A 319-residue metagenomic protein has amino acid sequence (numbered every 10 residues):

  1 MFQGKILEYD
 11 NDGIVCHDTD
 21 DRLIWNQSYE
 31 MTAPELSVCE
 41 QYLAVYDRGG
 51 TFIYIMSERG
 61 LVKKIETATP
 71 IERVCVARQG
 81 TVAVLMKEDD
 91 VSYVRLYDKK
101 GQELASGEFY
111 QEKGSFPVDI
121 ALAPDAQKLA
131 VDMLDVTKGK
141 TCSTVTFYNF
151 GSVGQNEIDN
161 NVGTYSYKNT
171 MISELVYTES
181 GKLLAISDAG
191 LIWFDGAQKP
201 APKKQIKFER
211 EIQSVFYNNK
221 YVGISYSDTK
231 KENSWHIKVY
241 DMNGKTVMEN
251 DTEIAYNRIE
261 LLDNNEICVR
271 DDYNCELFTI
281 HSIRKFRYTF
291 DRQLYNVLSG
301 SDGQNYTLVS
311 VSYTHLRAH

Functional and structural regions predicted by a protein language model:
M1, M31-V38, T69-A77, G114-A121 (+4 more regions): Repeated scaffold domains used in trafficking and secretory/extracellular systems, primarily beta-propellers
F2-Y9, Q41-D47, G80-K87, Q127-M133 (+4 more regions): Short beta-strand elements that form the blades of beta-propeller/WD-repeat-like and other beta-sheet-rich scaffold
T19-D20, S57-R59, D98-K100, G151 (+3 more regions): Short loop/turn segments that connect beta-strands within beta-propeller blades
R22-Q27, G60-E66, L104-Y110, I158-Y165 (+3 more regions): A short beta-strand motif characteristic of beta-propeller blades
N26-P124: Non-cytosolic head/periplasmic domains of membrane-anchored proteins
K87-D90, T137-S143, K230-S234: Short, solvent-exposed loop/turn segments at conserved positions within beta-propeller repeat blades
Y93-T170, E174-T178, L183-L184: Solenoidal tandem-repeat scaffolds enriched in leucines and small polar residues
T314-H319: Conserved small/polar residues in nucleotide/adenosyl-binding loops
